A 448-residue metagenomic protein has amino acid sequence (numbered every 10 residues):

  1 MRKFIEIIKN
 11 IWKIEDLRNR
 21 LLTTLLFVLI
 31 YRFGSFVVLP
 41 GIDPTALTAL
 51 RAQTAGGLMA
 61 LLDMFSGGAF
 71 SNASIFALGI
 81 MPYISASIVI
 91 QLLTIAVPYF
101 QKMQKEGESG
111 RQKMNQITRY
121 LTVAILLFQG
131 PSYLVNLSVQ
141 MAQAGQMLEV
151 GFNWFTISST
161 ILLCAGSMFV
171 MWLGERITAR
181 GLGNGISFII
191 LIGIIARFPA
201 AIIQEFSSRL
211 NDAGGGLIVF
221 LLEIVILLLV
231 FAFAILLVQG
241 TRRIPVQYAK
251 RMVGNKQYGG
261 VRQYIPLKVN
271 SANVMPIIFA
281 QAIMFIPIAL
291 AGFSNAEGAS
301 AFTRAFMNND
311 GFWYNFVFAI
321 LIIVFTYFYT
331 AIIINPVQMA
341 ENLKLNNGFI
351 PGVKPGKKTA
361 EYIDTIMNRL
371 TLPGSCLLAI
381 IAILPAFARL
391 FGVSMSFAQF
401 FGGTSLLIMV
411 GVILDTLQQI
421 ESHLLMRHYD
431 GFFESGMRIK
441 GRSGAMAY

Functional and structural regions predicted by a protein language model:
M1-Q104, S109-Y448: N-terminal cationic and glycine-rich segments that engage phosphates or anionic surfaces
